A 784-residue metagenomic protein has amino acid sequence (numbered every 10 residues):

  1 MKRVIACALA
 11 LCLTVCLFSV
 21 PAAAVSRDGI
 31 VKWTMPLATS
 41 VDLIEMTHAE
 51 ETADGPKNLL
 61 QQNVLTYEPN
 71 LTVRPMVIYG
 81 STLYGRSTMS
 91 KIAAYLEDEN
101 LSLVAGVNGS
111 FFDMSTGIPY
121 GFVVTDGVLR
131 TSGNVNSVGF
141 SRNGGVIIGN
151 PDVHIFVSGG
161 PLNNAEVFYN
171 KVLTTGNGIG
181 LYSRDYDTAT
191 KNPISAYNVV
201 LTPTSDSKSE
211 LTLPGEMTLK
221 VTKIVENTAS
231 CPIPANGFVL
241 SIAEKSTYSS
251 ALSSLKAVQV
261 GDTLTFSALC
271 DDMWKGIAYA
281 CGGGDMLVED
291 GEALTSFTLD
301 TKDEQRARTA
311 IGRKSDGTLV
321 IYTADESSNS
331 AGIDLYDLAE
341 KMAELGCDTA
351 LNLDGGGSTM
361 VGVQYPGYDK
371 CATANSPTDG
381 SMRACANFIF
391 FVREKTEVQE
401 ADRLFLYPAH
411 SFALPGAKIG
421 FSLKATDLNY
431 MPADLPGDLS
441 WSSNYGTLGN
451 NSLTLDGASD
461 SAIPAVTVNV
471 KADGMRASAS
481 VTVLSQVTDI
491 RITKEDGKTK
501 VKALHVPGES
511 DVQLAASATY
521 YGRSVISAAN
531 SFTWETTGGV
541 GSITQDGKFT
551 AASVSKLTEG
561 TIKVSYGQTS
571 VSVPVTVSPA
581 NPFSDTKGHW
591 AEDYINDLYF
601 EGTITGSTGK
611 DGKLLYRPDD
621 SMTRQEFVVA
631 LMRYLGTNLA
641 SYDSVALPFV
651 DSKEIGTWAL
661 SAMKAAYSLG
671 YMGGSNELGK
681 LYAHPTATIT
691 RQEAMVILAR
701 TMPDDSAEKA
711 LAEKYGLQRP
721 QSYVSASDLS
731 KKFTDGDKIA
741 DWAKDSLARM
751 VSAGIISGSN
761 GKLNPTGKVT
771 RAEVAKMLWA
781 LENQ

Functional and structural regions predicted by a protein language model:
A22-A23, Q486-T488, V571-E592, T605-V628 (+5 more regions): Feature responds to low-complexity, polar/acidic, surface-exposed segments characteristic of secreted/exported proteins
A24-F238: Zymogen propeptides
M114-R142, A280-C347, S358-E400, Y407: Conserved, well-ordered active-site substructure
R383-C385, F390-G420, M475-Q513, T519 (+1 more regions): Short S/T/G/P-enriched beta-strand
A417-M431, S510-S524, I562: Beta-strand-rich structural segments
L428-T447, Y520-V540: Short flexible loop/turn segments that cap and initiate beta-strands
S442-D456, K500-A503, E535-K548, G606-S607: Low-complexity "stalk/linker" and mucin-like segments enriched in Ser/Thr/Pro/Ala/Gly
N450-V466, Q545-T558, Y616-P618, A683-P685 (+1 more regions): Extracellular/luminal low-complexity segments enriched in Ser/Thr/Pro
